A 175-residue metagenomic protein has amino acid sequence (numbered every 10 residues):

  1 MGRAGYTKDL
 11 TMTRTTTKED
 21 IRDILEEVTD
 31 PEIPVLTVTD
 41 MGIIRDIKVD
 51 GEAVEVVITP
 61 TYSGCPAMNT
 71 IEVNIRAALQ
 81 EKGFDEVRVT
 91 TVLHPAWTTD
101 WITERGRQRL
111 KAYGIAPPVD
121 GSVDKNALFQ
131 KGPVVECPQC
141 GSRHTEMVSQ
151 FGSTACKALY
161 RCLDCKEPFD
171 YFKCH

Functional and structural regions predicted by a protein language model:
G2-H175: Domain-level signature for proteins that mediate thiol-based redox and metal-cofactor handling
